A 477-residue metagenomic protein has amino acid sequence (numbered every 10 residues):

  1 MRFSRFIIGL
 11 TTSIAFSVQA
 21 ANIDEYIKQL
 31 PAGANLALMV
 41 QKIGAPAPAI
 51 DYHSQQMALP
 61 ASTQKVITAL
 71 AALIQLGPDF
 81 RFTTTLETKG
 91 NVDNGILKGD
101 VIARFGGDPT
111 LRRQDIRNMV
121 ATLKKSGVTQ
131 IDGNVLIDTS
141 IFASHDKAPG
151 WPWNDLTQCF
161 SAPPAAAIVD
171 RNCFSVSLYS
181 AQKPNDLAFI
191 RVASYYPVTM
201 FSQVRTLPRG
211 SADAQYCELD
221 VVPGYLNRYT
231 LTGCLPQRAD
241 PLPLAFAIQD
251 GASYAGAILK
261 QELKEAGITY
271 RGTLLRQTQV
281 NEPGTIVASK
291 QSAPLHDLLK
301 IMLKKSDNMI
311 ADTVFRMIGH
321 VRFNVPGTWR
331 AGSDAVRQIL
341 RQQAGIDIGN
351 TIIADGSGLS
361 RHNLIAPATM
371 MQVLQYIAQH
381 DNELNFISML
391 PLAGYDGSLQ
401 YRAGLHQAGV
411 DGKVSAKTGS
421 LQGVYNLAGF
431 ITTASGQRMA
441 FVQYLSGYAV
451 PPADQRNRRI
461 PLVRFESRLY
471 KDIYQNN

Functional and structural regions predicted by a protein language model:
R2-G9: Sec-dependent signal peptide recognition, specifically the positively charged N-region followed immediately by
S13-S17: N-terminal signal peptide c-region/cleavage motif recognized by signal peptidases
V18-M57, R117-S126: Beta-lactamase-like hydrolase cores
I23-I27, Q75-I348, R468, D472-N476: Conserved serine DD-peptidase/penicillin-binding transpeptidase domain and beta-lactam-recognizing active-site
L38-V40, T84-L86, A428: Short beta-strand scaffold segments in enzyme catalytic cores
P48-D51, R112, F315-N477: Small-residue-rich helix-loop
D51-A71: Short active-site loop at a secondary-structure junction that contains or immediately precedes the catalytic residue(s)
